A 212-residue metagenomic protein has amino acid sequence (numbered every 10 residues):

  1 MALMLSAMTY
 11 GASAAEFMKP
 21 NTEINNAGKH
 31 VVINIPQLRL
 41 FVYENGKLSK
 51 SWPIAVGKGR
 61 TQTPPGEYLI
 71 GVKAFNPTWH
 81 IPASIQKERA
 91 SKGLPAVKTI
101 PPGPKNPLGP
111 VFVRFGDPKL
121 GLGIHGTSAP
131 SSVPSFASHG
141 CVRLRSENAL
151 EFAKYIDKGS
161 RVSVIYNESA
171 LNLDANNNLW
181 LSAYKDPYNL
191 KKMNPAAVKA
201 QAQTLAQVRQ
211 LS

Functional and structural regions predicted by a protein language model:
M1-M8: Bacterial N-terminal signal peptides
S13-E88, P101, S182-Y188, A200-S212: Cell wall/extracellular polymer interaction/catalysis modules
K19-T22, N26, I85-S212: Exported/periplasmic cell-wall-interacting domains
